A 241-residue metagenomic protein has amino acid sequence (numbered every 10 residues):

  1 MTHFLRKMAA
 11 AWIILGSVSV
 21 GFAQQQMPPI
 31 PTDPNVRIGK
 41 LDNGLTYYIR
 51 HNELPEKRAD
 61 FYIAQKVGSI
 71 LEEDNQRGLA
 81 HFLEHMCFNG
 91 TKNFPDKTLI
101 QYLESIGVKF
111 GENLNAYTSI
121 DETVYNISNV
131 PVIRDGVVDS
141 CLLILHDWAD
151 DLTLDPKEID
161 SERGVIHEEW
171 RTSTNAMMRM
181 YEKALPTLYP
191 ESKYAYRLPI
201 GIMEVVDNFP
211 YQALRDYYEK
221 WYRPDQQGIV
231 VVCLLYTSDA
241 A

Functional and structural regions predicted by a protein language model:
M1-W12: Bacterial N-terminal signal peptides that target proteins for export
G21-A23: Boundary at the C-terminal end of the N-terminal hydrophobic targeting segment
I30-D60: Mature N-terminal segment immediately following signal peptide/propeptide cleavage in secreted/periplasmic
Q65-M180, L198, N208-Q226: Active-site-adjacent, His/Asp/Glu-enriched structural segments that form or flank metal-binding and acid/base networks
S192-P199: Gly-rich Lys/Arg/Thr-decorated short loops/hinges at beta-loop-alpha junctions or inter-strand turns that position
Y236-A241: Conserved small/polar residues in nucleotide/adenosyl-binding loops
